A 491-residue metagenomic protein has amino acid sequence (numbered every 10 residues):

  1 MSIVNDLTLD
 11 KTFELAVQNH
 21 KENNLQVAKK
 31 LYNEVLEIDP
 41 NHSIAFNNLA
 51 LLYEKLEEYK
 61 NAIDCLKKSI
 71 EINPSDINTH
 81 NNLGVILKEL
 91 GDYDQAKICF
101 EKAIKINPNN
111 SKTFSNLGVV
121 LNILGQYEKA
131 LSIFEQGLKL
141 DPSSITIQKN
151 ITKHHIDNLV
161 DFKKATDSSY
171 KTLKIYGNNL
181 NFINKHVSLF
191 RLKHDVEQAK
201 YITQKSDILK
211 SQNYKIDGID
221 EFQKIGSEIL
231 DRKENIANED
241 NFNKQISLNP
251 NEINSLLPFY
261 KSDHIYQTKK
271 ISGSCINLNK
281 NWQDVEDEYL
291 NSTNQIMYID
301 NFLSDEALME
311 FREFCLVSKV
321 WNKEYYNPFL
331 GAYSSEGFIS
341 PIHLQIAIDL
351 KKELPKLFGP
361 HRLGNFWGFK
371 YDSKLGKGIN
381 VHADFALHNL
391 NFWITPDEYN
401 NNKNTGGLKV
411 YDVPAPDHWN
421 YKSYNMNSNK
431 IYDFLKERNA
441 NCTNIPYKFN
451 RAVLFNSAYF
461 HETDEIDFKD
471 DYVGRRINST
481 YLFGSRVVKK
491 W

Functional and structural regions predicted by a protein language model:
T8-I38, K55: Alpha-helical segment of the N-proximal tetratricopeptide repeat
F13-K21, I44-K55, I77-E89, K112-I123 (+1 more regions): Conserved alpha-helical positions within TPR/SEL1-like repeat arrays
N23, E57, G91, G125 (+1 more regions): Residue-level detector of the short coil/turn that links helix A to helix B within each tetratricopeptide repeat
V160-A452, A458-W491: Fe(II)/2-oxoglutarate oxygenase catalytic core
